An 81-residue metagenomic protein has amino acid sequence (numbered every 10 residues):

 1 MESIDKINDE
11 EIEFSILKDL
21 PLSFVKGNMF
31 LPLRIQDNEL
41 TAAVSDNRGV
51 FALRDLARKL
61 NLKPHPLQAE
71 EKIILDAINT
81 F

Functional and structural regions predicted by a protein language model:
M1-F81: N-terminal, intrinsically disordered, highly charged
